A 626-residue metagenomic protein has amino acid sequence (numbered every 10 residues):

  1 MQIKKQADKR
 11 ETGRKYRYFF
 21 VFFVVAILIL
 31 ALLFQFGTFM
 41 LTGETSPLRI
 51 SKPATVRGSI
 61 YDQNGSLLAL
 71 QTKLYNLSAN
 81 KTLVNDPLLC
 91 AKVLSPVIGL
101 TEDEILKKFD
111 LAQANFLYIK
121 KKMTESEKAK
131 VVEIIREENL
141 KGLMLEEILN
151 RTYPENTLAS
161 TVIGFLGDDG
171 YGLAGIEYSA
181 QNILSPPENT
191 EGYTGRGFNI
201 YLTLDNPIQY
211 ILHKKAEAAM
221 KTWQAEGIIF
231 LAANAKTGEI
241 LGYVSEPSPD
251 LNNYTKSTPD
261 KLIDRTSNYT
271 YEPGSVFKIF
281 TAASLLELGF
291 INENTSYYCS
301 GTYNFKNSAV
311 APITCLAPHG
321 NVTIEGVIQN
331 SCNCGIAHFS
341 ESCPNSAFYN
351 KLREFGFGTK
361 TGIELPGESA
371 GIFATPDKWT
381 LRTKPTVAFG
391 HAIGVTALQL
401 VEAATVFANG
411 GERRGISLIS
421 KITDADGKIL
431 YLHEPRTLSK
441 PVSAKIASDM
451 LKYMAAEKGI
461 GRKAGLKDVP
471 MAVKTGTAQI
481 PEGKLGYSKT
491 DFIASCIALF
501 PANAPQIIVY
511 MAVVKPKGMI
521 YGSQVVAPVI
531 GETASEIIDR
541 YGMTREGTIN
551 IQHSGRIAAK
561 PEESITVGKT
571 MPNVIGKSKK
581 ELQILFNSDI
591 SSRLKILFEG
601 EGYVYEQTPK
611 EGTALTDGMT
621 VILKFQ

Functional and structural regions predicted by a protein language model:
M1-Y254, S346-G356, L466, V473 (+5 more regions): Periplasmic/cell-envelope proteins involved in peptidoglycan metabolism and beta-lactam response
Q2-K5, A69, F230-S275, F280-V513: Beta-lactam-recognizing serine transpeptidase/beta-lactamase-like catalytic domain environment
P53-V56, Q63, Q71-L74, A114 (+19 more regions): Extracytoplasmic
T55, V84-L88, K121-E125, N199-Y210 (+13 more regions): Soluble non-cytosolic domains of exported or imported proteins
L140-E146, T222, N294, K360-G362 (+1 more regions): Short, well-structured beta-strand/strand-turn elements
I183-Y193, K256, I372-D377, R556-K560: Flexible hinge/switch segments at interdomain interfaces of large molecular machines
Y201-T203, Y298, P441, T608-K610 (+1 more regions): Generic structural detector for well-ordered beta-strands
M511-Q524, G531-Q626: Ligand-recognition elements built from short beta-strands and adjacent flexible loops
